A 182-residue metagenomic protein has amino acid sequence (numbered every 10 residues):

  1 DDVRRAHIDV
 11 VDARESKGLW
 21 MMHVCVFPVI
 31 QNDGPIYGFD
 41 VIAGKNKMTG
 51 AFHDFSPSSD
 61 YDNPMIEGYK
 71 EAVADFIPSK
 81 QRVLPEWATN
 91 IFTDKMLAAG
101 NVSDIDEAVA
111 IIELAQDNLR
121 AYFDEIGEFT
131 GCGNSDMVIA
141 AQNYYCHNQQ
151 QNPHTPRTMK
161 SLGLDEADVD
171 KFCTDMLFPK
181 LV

Functional and structural regions predicted by a protein language model:
D1-N32: Short Lys/Arg-enriched alpha/beta "domain-start" segment
D12-E15, A43, K70-V73, I77 (+3 more regions): Generic secondary-structure transition motif, activating predominantly at the C-termini of alpha-helices
A13, K80, M137-V138: Intrinsically disordered, low-complexity regions enriched in Ser/Pro/Gly/Gln/His and often acidic
H23-D104: Long amphipathic alpha-helical segments with strong coiled-coil/leucine-zipper propensity
S56, E67, V109-E113, Y145: Aliphatic-rich, non-membrane protein domains
F92, I105-A108, V138-A141: Extended hydrophobic/Leu-rich segments
A99-F123: A mid-sequence, solvent-exposed acidic-amphipathic segment
D117-V182: Alpha-helical oligomerization segments
